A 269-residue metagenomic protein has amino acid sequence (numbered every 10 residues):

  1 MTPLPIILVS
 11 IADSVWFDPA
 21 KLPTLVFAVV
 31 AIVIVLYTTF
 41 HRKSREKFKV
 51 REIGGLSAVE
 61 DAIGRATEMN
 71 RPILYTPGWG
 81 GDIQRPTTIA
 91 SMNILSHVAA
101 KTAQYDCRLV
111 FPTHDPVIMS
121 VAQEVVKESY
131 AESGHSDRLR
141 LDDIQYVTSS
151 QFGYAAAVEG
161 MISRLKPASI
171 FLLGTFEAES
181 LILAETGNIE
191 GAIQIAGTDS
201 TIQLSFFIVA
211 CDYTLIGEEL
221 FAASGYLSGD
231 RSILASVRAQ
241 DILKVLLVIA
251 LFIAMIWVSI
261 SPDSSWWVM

Functional and structural regions predicted by a protein language model:
M1-D18, W267-M269: Short, strongly hydrophobic alpha-helical membrane anchors
L36-S57: Transmembrane-cytosolic junction motif
R51-E68, P72: Membrane-cytosol interface motif
A62-I63, T88-D106: Histidine-anchored nucleotide/phosphate-binding helix
K101-A103, C107-A155: Long, charge-dense
G134-I189: Membrane-proximal low-complexity regions enriched in glycine and acidic/polar residues
S169-E218: Extracytoplasmic/lumenal ectodomains and periplasmic regions of secretory and membrane proteins
I202, I208-M269: C-terminal functional extensions of proteins
